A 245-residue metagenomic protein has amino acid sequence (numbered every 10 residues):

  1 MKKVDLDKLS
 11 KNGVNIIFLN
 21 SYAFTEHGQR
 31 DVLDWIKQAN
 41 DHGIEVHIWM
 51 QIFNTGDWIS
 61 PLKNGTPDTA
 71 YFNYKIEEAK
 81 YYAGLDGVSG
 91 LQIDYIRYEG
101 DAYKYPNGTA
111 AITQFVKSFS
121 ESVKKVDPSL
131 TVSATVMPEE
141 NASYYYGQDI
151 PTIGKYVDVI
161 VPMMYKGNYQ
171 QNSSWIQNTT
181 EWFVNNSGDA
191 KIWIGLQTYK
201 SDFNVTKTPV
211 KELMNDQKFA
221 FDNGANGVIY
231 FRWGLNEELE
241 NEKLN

Functional and structural regions predicted by a protein language model:
M1, V32-N40, E45-D86, L213-D216: Active-site-adjacent "subsite" loops/lids of carbohydrate-active enzymes
M1-D5, Q29-D34, E77-E78, M137-T152 (+2 more regions): Alpha-helical scaffolding within the catalytic cores of extracellular/periplasmic polymer-degrading hydrolases
M1-E26, G84-G90, I153, D158-V159 (+1 more regions): Catalytic domains of carbohydrate-active enzymes, especially glycoside hydrolases
V4-K11, N15-T55, D101-S133: Aromatic-lined substrate-binding rim segments of carbohydrate-active enzymes
L19-Y22, S89, I93-D94, Y145-S174 (+1 more regions): Aromatic- and acid-rich polysaccharide-binding/catalytic face of secreted or lumenal carbohydrate-active enzymes
H47-Q51, A110-Q148, V159, A190-S201 (+1 more regions): Aromatic-lined carbohydrate-recognition surfaces of secreted/lumenal glycan-active proteins
Y74-N107, N226-Y230: Active-site groove signature of glycoside hydrolases
E78, V157, P162-S173, A190-N245: Substrate-binding cleft of secreted/luminal carbohydrate-active enzymes
